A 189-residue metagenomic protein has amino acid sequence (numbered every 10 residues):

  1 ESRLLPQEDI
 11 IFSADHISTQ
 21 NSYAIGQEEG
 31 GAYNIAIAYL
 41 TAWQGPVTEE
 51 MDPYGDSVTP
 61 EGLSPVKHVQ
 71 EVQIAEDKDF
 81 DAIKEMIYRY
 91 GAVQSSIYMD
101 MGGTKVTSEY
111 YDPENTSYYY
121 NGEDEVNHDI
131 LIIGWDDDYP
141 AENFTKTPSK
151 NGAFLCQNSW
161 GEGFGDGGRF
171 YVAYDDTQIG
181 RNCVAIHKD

Functional and structural regions predicted by a protein language model:
E1-D189: Catalytic-core signature of thiol
